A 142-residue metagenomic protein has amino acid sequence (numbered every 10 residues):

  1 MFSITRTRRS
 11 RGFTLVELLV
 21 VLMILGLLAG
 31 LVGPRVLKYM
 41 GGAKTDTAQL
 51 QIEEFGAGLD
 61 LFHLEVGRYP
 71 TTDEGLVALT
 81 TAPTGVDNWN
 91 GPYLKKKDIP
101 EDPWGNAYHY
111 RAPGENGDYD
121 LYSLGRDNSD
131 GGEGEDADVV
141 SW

Functional and structural regions predicted by a protein language model:
M1-F13: N-terminal leader/signal peptides at the extreme start of proteins
R8, G41, A48, R68-Y69: Alpha-helix initiation/capping motif
S10, G42, L61-E65: Conserved amphipathic alpha-helical interaction elements at protein-protein interfaces in regulatory, energy-coupling
S10-V36: N-terminal single-pass transmembrane signal-anchor helix
R35-E54: Aliphatic-rich helix starts adjacent to a transmembrane/signal segment
Q49, E53, A57-W142: Low-complexity, acidic interaction segments enriched in glycine
